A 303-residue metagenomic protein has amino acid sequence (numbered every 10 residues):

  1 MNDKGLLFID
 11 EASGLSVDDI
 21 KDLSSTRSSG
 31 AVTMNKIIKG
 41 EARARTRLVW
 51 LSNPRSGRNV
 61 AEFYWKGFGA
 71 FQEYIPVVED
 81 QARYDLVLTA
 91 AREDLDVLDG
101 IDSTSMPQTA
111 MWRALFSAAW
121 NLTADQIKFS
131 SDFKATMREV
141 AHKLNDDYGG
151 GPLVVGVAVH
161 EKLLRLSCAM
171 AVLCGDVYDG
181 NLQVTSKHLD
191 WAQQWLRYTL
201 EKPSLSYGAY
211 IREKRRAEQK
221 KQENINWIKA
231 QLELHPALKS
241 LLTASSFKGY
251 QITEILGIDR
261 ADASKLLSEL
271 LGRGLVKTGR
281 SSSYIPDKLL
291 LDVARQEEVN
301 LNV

Functional and structural regions predicted by a protein language model:
M1: P-loop NTPase nucleotide-binding/switch module
K4, D10-A12, D22: Walker B catalytic acidic pair
G14-L15, D22, S56, A169: Residues immediately C-terminal
S16-V17, R58-N59, L256, A294: Activation segment
I20-G40: Conserved catalytic/switch belt of AAA+ P-loop NTPases
M34-P236: Phosphate-sensing "switch" segment of ASCE/P-loop ATPases
A158, C174-T185, P203-V303: Terminal-proximal interaction/regulatory segments of ATP-powered molecular machines
